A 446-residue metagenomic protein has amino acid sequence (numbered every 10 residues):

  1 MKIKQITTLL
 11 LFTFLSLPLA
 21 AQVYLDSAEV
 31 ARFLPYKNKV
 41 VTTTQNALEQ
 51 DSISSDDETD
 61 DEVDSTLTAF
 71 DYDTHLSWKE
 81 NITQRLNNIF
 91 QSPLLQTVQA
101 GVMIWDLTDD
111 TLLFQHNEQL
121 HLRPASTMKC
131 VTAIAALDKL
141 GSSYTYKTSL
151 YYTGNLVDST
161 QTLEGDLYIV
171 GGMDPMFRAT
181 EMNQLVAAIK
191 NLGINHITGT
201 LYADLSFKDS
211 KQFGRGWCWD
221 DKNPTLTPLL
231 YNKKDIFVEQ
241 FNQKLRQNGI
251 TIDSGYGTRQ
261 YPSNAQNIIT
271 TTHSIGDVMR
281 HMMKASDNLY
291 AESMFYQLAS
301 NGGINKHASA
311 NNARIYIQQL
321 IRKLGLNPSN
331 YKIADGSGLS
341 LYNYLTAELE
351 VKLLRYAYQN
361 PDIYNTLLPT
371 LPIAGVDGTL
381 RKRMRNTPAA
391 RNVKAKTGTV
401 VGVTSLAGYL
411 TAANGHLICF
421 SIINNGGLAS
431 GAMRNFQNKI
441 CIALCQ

Functional and structural regions predicted by a protein language model:
M1-A28: Bacterial Sec-dependent N-terminal signal peptides
D26, V30-T108, F114-H121, L185-L192 (+1 more regions): Beta-lactamase-like hydrolase cores
T68-S77, Q115-P124, L167-M176, V186 (+7 more regions): Second-shell loop/turn segments in exported
T97-Q99, N117-Q119, A125-M128, S143-T145 (+8 more regions): Extracytoplasmic
D110, P124-S142, L201, Q240-F241 (+3 more regions): Active-site SXXK
T145-K208, W217-P224, Y231: Active-site-adjacent, His/Asp/Glu-enriched structural segments that form or flank metal-binding and acid/base networks
N232-L368: A small/polar active-site loop signature that marks catalytic segments
K332-D335, L339-Q446: C-terminal soluble interaction/assembly domains
